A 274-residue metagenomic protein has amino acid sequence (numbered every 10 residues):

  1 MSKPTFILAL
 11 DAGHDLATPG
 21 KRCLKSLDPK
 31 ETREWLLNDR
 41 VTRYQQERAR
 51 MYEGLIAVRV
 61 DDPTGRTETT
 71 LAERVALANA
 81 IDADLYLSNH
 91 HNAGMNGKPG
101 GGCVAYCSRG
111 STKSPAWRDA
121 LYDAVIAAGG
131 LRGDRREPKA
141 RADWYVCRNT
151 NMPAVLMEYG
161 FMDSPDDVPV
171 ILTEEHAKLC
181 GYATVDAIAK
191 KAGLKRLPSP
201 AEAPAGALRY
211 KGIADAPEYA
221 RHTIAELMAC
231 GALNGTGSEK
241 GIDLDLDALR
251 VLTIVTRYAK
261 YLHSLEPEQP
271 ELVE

Functional and structural regions predicted by a protein language model:
M1-R74, I81: Active-site histidine-acidic residue metal-binding/catalytic motifs, centered on HxH/HExxH-like signatures
F6-D11, A17-G20, L24, A76 (+3 more regions): Active-site-adjacent mobile loop/cap segments within catalytic or ligand-binding domains
A17-R33, A93-D123: A short, glycine/acidic-enriched catalytic loop
T32-R40, E68-A72, S111-A116, I171-L179 (+2 more regions): Soluble non-cytosolic domains of exported or imported proteins
D39-T42, Q46, A72-V75, A83 (+8 more regions): Extracytoplasmic/secreted envelope proteins and their assembly/folding machinery, especially bacterial periplasmic
R43-G54, N79-A83, Y122-G130, V185 (+3 more regions): Sec-exported extracytoplasmic/periplasmic mature domains
K113-A140: Active-site-adjacent substrate-binding region of metalloamidase/peptidase-like peptide-processing proteins
A201-E274: Short, solvent-exposed alpha-helical surface patches in non-cytosolic proteins
